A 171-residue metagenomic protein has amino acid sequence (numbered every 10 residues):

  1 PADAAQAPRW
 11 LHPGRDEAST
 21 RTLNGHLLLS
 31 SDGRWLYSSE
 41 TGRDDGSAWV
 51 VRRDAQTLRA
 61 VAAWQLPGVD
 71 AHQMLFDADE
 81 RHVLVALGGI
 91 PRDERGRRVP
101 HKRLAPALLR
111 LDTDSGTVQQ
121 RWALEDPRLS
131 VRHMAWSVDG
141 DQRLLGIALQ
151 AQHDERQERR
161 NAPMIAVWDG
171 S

Functional and structural regions predicted by a protein language model:
P1-S31, L36-E40: Blade-loop segments of beta-propeller domains
A7-R9, R59-A62, Q119: A structural motif specific to WD40 beta-propellers
L11-T20, A63-G68, W122-R128: Surface loop/turn motifs at the tips and blade-to-blade linkers of beta-strand repeat domains
T20-L28, V69-F76, R128-W136: Repeated scaffold domains used in trafficking and secretory/extracellular systems, primarily beta-propellers
S30-D32, A78-D79, V138-D141: Residue-level detector of Asp-centered blade-edge/turn motifs that repeat once per structural unit in beta-propeller
W35, H82, R143-L144: Conserved core beta-strand positions within WD40 beta-propeller blades
S39-D44, V85-A105, G146-A162: Short, conserved, GDST-rich strand-edge loop motifs in beta-rich repeat architectures
A48-Q56, P100-D114, R160-G170: Beta-propeller blade signature
